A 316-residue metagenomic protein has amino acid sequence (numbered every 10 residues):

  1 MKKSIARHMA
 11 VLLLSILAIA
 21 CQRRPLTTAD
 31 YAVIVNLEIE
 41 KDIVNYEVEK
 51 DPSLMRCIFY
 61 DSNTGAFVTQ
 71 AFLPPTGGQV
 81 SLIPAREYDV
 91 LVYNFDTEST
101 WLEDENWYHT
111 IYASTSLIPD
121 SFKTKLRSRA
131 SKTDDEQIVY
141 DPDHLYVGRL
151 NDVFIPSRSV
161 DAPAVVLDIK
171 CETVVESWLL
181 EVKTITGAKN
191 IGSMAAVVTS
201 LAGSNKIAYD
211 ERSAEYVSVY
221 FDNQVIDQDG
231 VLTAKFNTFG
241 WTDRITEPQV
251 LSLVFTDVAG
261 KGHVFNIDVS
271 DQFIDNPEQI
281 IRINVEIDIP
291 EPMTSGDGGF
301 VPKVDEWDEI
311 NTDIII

Functional and structural regions predicted by a protein language model:
M1-A10: Bacterial N-terminal signal peptides that target proteins for export
L17-A20: C-terminal motif of bacterial Sec signal peptides marking the signal peptidase cleavage site
Q22-P25: Bacterial signal peptide processing site
D30-V48, V182-G187: Short amphipathic, basic-aromatic surface patches that mediate peripheral association with negatively charged
L54-E105, H109, N190-F273: Tryptophan-paired
F67-E172: Short, low-hydrophobicity acidic/polar segments
Q137-D227: A sequence/structural signal for flexible, mid-protein segments enriched in small/helix-disrupting residues
R244-I316: Hydrophilic extracytoplasmic domains
